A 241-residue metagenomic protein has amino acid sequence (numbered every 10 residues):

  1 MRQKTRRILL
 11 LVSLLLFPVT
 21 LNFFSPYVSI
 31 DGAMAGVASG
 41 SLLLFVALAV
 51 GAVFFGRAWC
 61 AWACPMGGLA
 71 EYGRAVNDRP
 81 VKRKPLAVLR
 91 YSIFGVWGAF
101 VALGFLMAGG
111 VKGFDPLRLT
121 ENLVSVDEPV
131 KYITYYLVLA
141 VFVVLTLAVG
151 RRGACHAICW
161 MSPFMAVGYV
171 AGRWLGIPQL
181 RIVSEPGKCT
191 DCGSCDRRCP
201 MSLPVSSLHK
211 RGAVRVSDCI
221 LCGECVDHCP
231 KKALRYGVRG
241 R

Functional and structural regions predicted by a protein language model:
M1-I220, E224-R241: Non-ligating segments of multi-cofactor redox enzymes
